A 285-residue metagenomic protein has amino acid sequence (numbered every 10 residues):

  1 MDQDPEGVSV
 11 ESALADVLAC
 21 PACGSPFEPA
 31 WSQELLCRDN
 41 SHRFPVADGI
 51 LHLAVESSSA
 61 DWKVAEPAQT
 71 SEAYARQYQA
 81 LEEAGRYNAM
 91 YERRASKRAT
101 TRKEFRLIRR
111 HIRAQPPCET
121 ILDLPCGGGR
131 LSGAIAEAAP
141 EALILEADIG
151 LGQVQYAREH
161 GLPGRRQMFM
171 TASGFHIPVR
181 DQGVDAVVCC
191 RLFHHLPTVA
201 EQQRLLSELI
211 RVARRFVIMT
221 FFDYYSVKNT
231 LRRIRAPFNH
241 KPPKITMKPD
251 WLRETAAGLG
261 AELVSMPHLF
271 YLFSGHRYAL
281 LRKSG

Functional and structural regions predicted by a protein language model:
D2-A73: N-terminal auxiliary segments of SAM/dcSAM-dependent transferases
D48, A54-Q115: Conserved class I S-adenosyl-L-methionine
L122, G128-H176: Class I SAM-dependent methyltransferase SAM/SAH-binding core
V188: A conserved beta-strand element that flanks and buttresses the S-adenosyl-L-methionine
Q203-R215: A short glycine-rich, Lys/Arg-flanked "PGG" loop and its adjoining helix->strand segment in the class I
R214-F222: Conserved beta-strand signature within the Rossmann-like core of class I S-adenosyl-L-methionine
F222-P242: Short, glycine-/aromatic-enriched active-site segment of Class I SAM-dependent methyltransferases
P243-G260: Short alpha-helix
